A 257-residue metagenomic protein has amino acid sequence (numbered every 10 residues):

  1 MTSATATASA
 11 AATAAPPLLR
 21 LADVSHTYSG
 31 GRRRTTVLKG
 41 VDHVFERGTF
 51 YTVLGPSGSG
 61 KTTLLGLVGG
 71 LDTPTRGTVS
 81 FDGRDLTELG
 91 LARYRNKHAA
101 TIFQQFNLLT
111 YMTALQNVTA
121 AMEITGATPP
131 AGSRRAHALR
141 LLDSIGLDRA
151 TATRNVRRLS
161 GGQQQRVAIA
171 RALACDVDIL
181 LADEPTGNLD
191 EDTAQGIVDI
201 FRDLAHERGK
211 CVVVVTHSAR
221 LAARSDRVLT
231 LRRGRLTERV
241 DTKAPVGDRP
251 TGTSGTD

Functional and structural regions predicted by a protein language model:
R32, D85-A100: ABC ATPase NBD coupling module
G69: Helix-to-loop junction immediately C-terminal to a conserved catalytic motif
G77-D85: Conserved ABC transporter NBD signature motif
M112-A121: Short coil-to-helix segment of the ABC ATPase nucleotide-binding domain corresponding to the Q-loop/switch region
A131-A150: Conserved ABC ATPase "signature" region
N155-L159, Q163-Q165: Conserved ABC ATPase signature
D176: Conserved catalytic motifs of ABC-family nucleotide-binding domains
